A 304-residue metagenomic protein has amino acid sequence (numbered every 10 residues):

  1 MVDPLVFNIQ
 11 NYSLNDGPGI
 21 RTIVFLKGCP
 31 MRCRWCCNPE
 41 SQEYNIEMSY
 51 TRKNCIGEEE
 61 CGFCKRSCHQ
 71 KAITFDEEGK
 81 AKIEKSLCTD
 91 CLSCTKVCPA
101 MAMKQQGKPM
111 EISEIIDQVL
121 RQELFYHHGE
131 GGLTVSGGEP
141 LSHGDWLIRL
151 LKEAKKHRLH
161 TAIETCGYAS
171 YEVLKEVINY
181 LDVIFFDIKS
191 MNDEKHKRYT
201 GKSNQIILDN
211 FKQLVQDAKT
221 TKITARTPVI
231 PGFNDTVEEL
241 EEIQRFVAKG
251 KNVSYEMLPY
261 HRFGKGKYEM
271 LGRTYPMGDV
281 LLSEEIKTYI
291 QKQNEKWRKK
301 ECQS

Functional and structural regions predicted by a protein language model:
D3-P18, V229-S304: Auxiliary Fe-S-binding modules of radical SAM enzymes
V6-E60, A81-D90: N-terminal pre-triad scaffold of radical SAM enzymes
C33, C88-C94, C98, A154 (+2 more regions): Hydrophobic packing within well-folded, soluble alpha/beta domains
R34-S41, G62-K82, S93-K108: Iron-sulfur cluster-binding cysteine motifs and their immediate structural context in ferredoxin-like electron-transfer
Y50-I56, G107-Q122: Extended, non-globular alpha-helical segments
Y50-R52, K197-S203, L271-V280: Short glycine-enriched, charge-decorated loop/helix-capping segments at active-site entrances that position
M101, E153, H157, K300: Conserved dinucleotide-binding and phosphotransfer motif residues
S113-F263, E269: Conserved AdoMet/S-adenosylmethionine-binding subsite of the radical SAM
